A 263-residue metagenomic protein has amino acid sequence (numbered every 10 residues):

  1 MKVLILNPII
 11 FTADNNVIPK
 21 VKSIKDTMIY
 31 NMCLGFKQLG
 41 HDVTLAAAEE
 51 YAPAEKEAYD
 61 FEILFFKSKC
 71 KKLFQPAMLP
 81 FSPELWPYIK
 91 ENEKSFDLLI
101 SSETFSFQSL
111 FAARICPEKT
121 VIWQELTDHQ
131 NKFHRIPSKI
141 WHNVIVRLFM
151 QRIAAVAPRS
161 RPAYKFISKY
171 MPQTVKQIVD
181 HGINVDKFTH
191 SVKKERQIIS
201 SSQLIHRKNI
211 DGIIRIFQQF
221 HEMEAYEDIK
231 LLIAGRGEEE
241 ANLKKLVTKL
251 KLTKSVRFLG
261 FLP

Functional and structural regions predicted by a protein language model:
M1-Y51, K94: N-terminal subdomain of nucleotide-sugar transferases
L4, A157, V192-Q218, L232: Conserved donor-binding/catalytic core segment of Leloir-type glycosyltransferases
I24, P80, D128-R152, V185: Nucleotide-sugar donor phosphate/pyrophosphate-binding loop at the beta->alpha transition of glycosyltransferases
Y30-M32, K139-V156, K165, Y170: Membrane-proximal helix-turn-helix segments that form the acceptor-binding/catalytic region of lipid-linked
L98-E118, I122-Q124, D128: An aromatic- and histidine-rich active-site surface loop
P162, H181-G182: Carbohydrate-associated surface elements
S201, K230-L243, G260-F261: Glycosyltransferase donor-sugar binding loop
N242-L262: Nucleotide-activated donor-binding/catalytic signature segment of Leloir-type glycosyltransferases, i.e., the conserved
